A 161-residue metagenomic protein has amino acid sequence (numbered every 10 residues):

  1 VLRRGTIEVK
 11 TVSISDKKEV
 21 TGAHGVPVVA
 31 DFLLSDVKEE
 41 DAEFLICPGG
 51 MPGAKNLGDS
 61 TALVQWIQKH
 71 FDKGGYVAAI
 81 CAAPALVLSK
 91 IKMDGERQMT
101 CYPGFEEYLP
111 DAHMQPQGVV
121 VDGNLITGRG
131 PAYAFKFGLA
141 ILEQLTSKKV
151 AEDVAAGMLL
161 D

Functional and structural regions predicted by a protein language model:
V1-I14, A30-D161: Active-site-adjacent pocket-lining segments in enzyme domains
I14-V20: Short active-site-proximal "capping" loops at secondary-structure junctions
T21-D31: A cross-family phosphate/adenosyl-ligand binding-site feature
